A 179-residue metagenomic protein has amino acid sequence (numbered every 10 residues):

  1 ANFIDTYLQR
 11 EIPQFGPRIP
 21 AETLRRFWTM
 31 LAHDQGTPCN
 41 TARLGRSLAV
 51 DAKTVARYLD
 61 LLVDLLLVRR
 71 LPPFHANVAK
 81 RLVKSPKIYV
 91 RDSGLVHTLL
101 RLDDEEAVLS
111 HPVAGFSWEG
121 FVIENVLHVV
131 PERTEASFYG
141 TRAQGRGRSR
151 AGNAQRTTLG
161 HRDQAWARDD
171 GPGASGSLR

Functional and structural regions predicted by a protein language model:
A1-P38: Interdomain motor-coupling "hinge/lid" segment immediately C-terminal to the ATP-binding subdomain of NTP-driven enzymes
I4, P20, D51, V55 (+2 more regions): Hydrophobic (often cysteine-bearing) scaffold residues that line and stabilize catalytic clefts of nucleotide/cofactor
D5, Q9, T29, R46 (+3 more regions): Generic alpha-helical structural context detector
P38, R43-L48: A short alpha-helical element within helix-turn-helix/winged-helix DNA-binding domains across DNA-binding proteins
A49-L65: Short amphipathic alpha-helical interaction segments
D60-L61, L66-L67, P72-R179: A cross-kingdom feature that marks ATP-driven nucleic-acid transaction machinery
